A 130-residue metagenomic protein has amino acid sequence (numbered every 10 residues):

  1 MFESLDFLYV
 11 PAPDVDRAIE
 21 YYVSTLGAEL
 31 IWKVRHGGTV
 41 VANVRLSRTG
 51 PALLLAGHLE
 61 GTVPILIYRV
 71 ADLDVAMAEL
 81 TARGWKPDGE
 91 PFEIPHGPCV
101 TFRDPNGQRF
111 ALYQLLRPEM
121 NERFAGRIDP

Functional and structural regions predicted by a protein language model:
M1-I19, P64-L66, L116-P130: N-terminal beta-strand motif that seeds the catalytic metal site of vicinal oxygen chelate
F2-E3, Y9-G50: Core segments of cupin and vicinal oxygen chelate
Y9, E29-R35, F92, Y113 (+1 more regions): Conserved catalytic-core motifs of GNAT/GCN5-like acyltransferases
D14-V15, I67-R109: Vicinal oxygen chelate
E29-W32, A52-L54, K86-E90: A short linear hydrophobic-aromatic micro-motif
H36-V40, G61-T62, I94-P98: Short acidic/glycine-enriched loop/turn segments that link adjacent beta-strands
V44-T49, F102-P105, L115: Active-site beta-strand termini and strand-to-loop segments that position acidic
T49-L54, G107-F110: Short, charged/polar, Gly/Pro-enriched secondary-structure boundary elements
